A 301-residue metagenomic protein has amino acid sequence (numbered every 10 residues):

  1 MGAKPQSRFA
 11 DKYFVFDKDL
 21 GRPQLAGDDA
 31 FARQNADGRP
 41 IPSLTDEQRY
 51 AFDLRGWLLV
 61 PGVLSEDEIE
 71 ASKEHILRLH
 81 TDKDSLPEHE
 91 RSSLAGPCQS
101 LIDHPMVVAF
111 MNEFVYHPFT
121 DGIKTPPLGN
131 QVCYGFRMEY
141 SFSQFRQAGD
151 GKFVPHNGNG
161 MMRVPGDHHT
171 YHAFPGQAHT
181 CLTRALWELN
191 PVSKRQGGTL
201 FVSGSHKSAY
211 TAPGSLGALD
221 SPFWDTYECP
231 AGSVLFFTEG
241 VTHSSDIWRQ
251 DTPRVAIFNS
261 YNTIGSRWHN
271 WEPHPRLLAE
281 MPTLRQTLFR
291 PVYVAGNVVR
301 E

Functional and structural regions predicted by a protein language model:
M1-D53: Fe(II)/2-oxoglutarate
A3-A10, F16-R22, H206-E301: Conserved double-stranded beta-helix
D46-E47, A51-F114, G151: Non-heme Fe(II)/2-oxoglutarate
W57, G135, Y140, T180-L186 (+3 more regions): Extracellular structured ligand-interaction cores
L59-V60, W187, L235-F237: Short hydrophobic-aromatic micro-motifs
E66, M161, H243: Glycine-rich nucleotide phosphate-binding loop and flanking beta-alpha elements of Rossmann-like dinucleotide-binding
H89-P155, M161-T180: Signature of the catalytic double-stranded beta-helix
D150-T226, W268-E272: Catalytic core of non-heme Fe(II) oxygenases with the double-stranded beta-helix
